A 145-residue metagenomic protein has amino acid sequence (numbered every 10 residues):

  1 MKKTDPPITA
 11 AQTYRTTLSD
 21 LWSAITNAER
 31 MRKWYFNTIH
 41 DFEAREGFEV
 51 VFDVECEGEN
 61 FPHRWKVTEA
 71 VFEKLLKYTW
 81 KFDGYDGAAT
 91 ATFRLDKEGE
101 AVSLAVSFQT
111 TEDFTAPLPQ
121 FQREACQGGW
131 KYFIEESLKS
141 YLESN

Functional and structural regions predicted by a protein language model:
M1-D41, R45: Hydrophobic ligand-binding cavity/cleft-lining segments
P7-I8, S19-D20, H63-K66, V106-L118: Short, charged low-complexity linear motifs
L21-W22, M31, V50-F52, V67 (+4 more regions): Hydrophobic pocket/interface hotspot
F36, G47, F72, E135: ATP/adenylate-binding site constellation spanning eukaryotic-like Ser/Thr protein kinases, ABC-transporter
D41, C56-S103, Q109-E112: Hydrophobic-ligand binding "helix-grip"
D41-A44, F52-V54, R123-C126: Juxtamembrane/interface motifs at transmembrane-helix termini
T110-N145: A conserved amphipathic terminal alpha-helix motif
